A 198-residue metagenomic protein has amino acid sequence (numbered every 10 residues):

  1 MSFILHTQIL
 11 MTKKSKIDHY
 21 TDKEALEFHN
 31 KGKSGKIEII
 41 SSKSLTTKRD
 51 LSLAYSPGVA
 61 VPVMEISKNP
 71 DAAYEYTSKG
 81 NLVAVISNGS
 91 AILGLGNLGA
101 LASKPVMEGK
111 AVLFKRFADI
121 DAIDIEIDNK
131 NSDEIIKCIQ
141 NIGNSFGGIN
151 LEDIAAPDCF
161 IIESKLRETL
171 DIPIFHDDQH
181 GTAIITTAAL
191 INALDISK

Functional and structural regions predicted by a protein language model:
M11-I172: N-terminal ligand-binding/catalytic initiation module
F175-N192: A glycine-rich, Thr/Ser-enriched phosphate-binding loop motif common to dinucleotide/cofactor-binding enzymes
L194-K198: Residues forming the flavin
